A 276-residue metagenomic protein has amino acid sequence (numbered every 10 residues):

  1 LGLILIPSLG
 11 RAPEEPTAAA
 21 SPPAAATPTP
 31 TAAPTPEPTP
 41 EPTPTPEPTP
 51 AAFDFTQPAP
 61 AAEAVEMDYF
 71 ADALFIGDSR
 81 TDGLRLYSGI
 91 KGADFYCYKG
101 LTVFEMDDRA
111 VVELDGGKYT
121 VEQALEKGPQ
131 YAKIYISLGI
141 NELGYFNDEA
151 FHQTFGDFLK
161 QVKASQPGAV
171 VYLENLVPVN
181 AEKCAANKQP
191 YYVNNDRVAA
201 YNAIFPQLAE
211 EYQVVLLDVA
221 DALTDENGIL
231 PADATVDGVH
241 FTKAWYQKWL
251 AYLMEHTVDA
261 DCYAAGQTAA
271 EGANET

Functional and structural regions predicted by a protein language model:
L1-P7: Hydrophobic membrane-insertion alpha-helices, especially the h-region of bacterial N-terminal signal peptides
S8-D72, G272, T276: N-terminal, intrinsically disordered, polar/charged segments of Gram-positive cell-envelope systems that serve as
E63, M67-Q153: Conserved SGNH/GDSL esterase-like catalytic core that processes O-acyl groups on lipids and polysaccharides
F70-D72, P129-I134, Q166-V171, Y212-V215: Loop/turn elements at helix/coil->beta-strand transitions in domains of secreted/extracellular proteins
I76-G77, E174, L217: Active-site flanking residues adjacent to catalytic metal/cofactor-binding acidic residues
S137, N141, K163-V198: Active-site segments of SGNH/GDSL-like serine hydrolases that catalyze O-acetyl group transfer/hydrolysis on lipids
F155-L159, N202: Generic structural signal for well-ordered alpha-helices, preferentially at hydrophobic/aromatic core positions
V179-T276: Catalytic His-Asp segment of secreted/periplasmic serine-dependent ester chemistry enzymes
